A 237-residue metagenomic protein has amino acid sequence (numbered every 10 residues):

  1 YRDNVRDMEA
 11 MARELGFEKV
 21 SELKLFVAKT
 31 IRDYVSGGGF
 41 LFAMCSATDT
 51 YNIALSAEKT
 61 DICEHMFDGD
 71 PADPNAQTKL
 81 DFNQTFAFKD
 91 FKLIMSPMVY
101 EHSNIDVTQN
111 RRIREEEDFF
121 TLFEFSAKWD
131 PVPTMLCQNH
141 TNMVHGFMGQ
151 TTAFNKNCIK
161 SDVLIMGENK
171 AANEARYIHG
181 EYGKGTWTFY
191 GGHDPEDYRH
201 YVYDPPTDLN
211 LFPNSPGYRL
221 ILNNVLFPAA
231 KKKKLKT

Functional and structural regions predicted by a protein language model:
Y1-T50, K184, N224: Short alpha-beta junction capping motif
D7-E9, E14-V20, L25-K29, N139-G167 (+1 more regions): Amphipathic repeat-derived elements
A12-R13, V35-S36, N75, V202-D208: Flexible glycine/proline-enriched surface loops and loop-helix/loop-strand junctions
K29-I31, F67, A153, A175-I178: Generic recognition of flexible, low-complexity loop/linker segments
I31-V35, L41-S46, Y51-L55, F91 (+4 more regions): Long, contiguous hydrophobic alpha-helical segments, chiefly transmembrane helices and signal peptides
R32, S46-T48, E58, G69-D73 (+4 more regions): Carbohydrate-binding surfaces of carbohydrate-active enzymes
M44-L164: An acidic, glycine-rich "communication" segment
C158-T237: Extracellular ligand-binding/catalytic regions of CAZymes and related secreted enzymes and adhesion modules
